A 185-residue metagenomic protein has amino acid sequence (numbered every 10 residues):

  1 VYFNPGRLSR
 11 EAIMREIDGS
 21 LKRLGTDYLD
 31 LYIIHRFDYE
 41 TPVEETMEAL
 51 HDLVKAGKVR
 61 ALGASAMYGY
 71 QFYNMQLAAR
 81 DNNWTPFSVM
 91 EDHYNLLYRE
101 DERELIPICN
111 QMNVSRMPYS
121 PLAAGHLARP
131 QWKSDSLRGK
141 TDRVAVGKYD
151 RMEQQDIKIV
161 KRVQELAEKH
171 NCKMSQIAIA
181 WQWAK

Functional and structural regions predicted by a protein language model:
Y2-E104: Glycine/proline-rich, positively charged, aromatic-decorated active-site loop/lid region on the catalytic face
R23, I108, L166: Short alpha-helical functional segments enriched in proximate histidine and acidic residues
G25, N83, N113, A167-N171: Glycine-centered helix-boundary capping/hinge motifs
V54, P121, K140-R143, R151-K185: Conserved short secondary-structure transition element at the edge of the structured enzyme core that lines
W84-S88, S134-V146: Short glycine/proline- and charge-enriched loop/turn segments that cap or connect secondary-structure elements
E91-E100, S120-A124, Y149, A180: Active-site PLP-lysine loop of aminotransferase-like
E100-R138, K173: Aromatic-lined glycan-binding groove of carbohydrate-active enzymes
